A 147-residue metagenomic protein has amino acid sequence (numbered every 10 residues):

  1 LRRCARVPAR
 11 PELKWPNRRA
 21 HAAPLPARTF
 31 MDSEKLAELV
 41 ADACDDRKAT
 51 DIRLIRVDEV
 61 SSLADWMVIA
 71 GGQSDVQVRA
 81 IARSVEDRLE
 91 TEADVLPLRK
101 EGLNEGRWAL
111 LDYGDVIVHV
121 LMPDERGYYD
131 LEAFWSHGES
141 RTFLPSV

Functional and structural regions predicted by a protein language model:
R10-E59, Q73-A80, D87, E101-L103 (+3 more regions): Long, contiguous binding/interaction regions
S62: P-loop NTPase catalytic core of nucleic-acid-dependent motor ATPases
T91-K100: Active-site phosphate-binding and catalytic loops of NTP-dependent enzymes
